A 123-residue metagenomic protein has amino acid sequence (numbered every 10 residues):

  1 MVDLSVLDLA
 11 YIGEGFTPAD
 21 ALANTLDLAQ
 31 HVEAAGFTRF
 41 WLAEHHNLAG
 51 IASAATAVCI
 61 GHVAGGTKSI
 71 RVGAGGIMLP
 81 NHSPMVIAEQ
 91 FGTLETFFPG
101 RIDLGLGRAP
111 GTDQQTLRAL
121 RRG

Functional and structural regions predicted by a protein language model:
M1-V72: N-terminal beta1-alpha1-beta2 module of alpha/beta enzyme domains
V2-P18, N81-G123: Flexible, glycine-rich active-site loops centered on histidine and acidic residues that chelate a metal or position
A43, G75, G105-G107: Structural motif
A52-T56, P80, I87: Generic structural signal for well-ordered secondary structure
A74-H82: Active-site nucleophile and cofactor-binding loops and adjacent substrate-binding regions of central metabolic enzymes
